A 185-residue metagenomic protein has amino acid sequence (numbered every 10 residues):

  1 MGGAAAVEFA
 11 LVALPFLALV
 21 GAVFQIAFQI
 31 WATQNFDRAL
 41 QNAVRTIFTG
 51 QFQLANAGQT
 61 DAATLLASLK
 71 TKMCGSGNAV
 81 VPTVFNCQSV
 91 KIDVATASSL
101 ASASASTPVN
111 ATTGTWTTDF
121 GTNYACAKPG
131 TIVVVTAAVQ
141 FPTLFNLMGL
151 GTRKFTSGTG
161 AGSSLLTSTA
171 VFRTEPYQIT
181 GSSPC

Functional and structural regions predicted by a protein language model:
M1-G77: Alpha-helical assembly-interface signal, strongest on the long, hydrophobic N-terminal helix that forms
N42-C185: Short, conserved structural patches
